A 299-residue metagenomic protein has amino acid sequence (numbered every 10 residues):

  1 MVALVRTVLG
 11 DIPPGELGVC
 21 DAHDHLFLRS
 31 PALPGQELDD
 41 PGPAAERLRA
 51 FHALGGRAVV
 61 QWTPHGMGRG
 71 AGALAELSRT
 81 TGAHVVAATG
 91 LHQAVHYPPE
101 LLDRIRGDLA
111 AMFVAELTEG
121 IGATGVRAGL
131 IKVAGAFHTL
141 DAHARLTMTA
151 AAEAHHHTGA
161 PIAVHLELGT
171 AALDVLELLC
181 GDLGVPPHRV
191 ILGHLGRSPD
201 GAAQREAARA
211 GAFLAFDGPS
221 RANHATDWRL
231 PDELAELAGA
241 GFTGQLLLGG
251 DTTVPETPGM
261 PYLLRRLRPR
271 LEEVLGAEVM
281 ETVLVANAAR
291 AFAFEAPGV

Functional and structural regions predicted by a protein language model:
M1-A32: Replace "His-x-His-based motif
V2-G10, P261-V299: Mid-to-C-terminal alpha-helical segments outside catalytic/metal-binding sites
L17-A22, F27, G35-H84, G107-V126: Alpha-helical scaffold segments that flank or form the walls of functional sites
H23, V59, L91, H155 (+4 more regions): Divalent metal-coordination and catalytic microenvironments
S30-A32, A71, A172-L178, D200-A208 (+3 more regions): Histidine/acidic-residue-rich catalytic or RNA/ligand-binding cores of hydrolases and nuclease-related proteins
A73-A75, E100, D141-R145, G169-G184 (+2 more regions): Distinct, well-ordered alpha-helical segments
E76-T80, H84-P161, F213, G218-N223: Active-site gating/metal-coordination segments in enzymes
P219, T243-P258: Short acidic/histidine-rich active-site segments
